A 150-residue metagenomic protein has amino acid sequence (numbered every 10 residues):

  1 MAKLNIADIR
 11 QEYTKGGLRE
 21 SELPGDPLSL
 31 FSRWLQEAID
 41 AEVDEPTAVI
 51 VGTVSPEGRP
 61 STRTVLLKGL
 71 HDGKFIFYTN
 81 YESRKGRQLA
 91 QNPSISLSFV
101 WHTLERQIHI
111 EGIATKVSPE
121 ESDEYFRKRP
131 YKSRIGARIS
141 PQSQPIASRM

Functional and structural regions predicted by a protein language model:
M1-M150: Binding-site signature for planar aromatic cofactors or substrates
